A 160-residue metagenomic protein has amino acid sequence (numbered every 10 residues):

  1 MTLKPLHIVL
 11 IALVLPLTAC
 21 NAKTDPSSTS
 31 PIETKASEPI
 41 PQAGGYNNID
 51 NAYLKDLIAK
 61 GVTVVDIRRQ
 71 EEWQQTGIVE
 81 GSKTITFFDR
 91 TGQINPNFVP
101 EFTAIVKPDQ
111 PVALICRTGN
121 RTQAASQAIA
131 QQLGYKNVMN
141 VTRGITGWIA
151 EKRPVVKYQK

Functional and structural regions predicted by a protein language model:
T2-H7, C20-N51, D56-K60, E71-P111 (+1 more regions): Rhodanese-like catalytic fold shared by cysteine-dependent sulfurtransferases and DSP/PTP-type phosphatases
I8-T18: Bacterial N-terminal signal peptides
V64-D66: Structural scaffold elements adjacent to functional motifs in cytosolic proteins
I115-C116: Short, surface-exposed ligand- or partner-binding patches at beta-edge/loop junctions that are enriched in aromatics
